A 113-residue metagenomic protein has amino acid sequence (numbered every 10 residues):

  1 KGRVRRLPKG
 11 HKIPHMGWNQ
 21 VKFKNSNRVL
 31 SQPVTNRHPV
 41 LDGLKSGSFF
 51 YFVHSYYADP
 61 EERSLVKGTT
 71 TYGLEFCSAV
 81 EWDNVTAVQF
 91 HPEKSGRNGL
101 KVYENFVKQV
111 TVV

Functional and structural regions predicted by a protein language model:
K1-Y72: Pocket-forming structural segment of enzyme catalytic cores
W18, V85-A87: Short, solvent-exposed beta-strand edge segments and adjacent coil->beta transition regions
G47, W82-V85: Beta-strand-turn-beta hairpins that frame and shape the catalytic cleft of phosphate-ester-processing enzymes
D59-E61, C77, R97: Short active-site-adjacent structural elements
G68-T69, V80, V88: Hydrophobic residues at beta-strand termini and immediately following loops that shape nucleotide-binding pockets
L74-E81: Short, surface-exposed beta-strand/loop micro-motifs that present aromatic residues
V88-V113: Acyltransferase
